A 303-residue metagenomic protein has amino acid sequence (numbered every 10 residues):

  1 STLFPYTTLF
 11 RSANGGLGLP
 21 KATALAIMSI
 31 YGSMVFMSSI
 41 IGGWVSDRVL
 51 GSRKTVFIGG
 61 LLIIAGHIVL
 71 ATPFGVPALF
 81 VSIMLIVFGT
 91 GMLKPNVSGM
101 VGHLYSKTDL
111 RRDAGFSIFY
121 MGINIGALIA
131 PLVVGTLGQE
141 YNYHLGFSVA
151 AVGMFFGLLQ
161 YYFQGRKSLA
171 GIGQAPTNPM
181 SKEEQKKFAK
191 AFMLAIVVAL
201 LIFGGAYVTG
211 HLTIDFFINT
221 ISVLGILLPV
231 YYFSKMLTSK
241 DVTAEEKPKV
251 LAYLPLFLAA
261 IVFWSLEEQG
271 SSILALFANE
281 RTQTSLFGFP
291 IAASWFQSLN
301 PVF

Functional and structural regions predicted by a protein language model:
T2-L9: Short, small-residue-biased leader/transition segments that mark boundaries at the very start of proteins
L25-S46, K94, L128-A130, S298-F303: Central cavity-lining transmembrane alpha-helices of secondary-active solute carriers, predominantly the Major
R48-G60, D109: Cytoplasmic membrane-interface "Motif A"-like loop-to-helix N-cap segments of 12-TM Major Facilitator Superfamily
G59-L79: C-terminal ends and interior cores of transmembrane alpha-helices in multi-pass membrane transporters/permeases
G66, P77-L93: Hydrophobic core of transmembrane alpha-helices in multi-pass small-molecule transporters, especially MFS/SLC-type
M92-S106: Intracellular juxtamembrane helix-capping segments at the cytosolic ends of symmetry-related transmembrane helices
K107, G135-S271, A275, N279-S285: Intracellular loop-helix junctions on the cytosolic face of multi-pass helical membrane proteins
R111-P131, G138-Q139, G146-G157, Y161 (+1 more regions): Glycine-rich segments within core transmembrane alpha-helices of 12-TM secondary carriers
